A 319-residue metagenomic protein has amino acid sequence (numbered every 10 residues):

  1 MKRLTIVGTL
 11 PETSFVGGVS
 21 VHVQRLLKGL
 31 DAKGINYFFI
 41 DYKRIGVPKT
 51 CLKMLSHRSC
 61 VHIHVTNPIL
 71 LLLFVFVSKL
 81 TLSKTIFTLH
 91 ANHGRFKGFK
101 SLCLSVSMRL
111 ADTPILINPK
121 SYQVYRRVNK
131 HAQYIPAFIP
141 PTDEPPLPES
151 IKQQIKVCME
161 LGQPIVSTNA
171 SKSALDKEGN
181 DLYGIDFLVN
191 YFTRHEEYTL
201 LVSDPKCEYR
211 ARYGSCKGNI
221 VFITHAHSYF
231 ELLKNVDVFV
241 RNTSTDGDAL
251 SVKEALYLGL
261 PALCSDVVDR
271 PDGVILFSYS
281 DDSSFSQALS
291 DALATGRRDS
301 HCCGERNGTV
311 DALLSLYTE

Functional and structural regions predicted by a protein language model:
P68-I69, S83-F99, L110-T113: A short, histidine- and acid-enriched strand-loop-helix "catalytic/donor-clamping" loop that lines the nucleotide-sugar
R109-K152, L161, I165-N169: Donor nucleotide-sugar binding/catalytic pocket of nucleotide-sugar-dependent glycosyltransferases
K152-Y209: Conserved catalytic-core segment of nucleotide-activated headgroup transferases in glycan assembly
D204-A226: Nucleotide-activated donor-binding/catalytic signature segment of Leloir-type glycosyltransferases, i.e., the conserved
S244: Aromatic "clamp/platform" in nucleotide-sugar-dependent glycosyltransferases that forms part of the donor/acceptor
L260-C264: Short hydrophobic beta-strand element within catalytic cores of glycosyltransferases and related nucleotide-activated
D269-D291: Change "using UDP/GDP/dTDP sugars" to "using nucleotide sugars
L293-E319: A charged, aromatic-enriched C-terminal amphipathic alpha-helix characteristic of glycosyltransferases across folds
